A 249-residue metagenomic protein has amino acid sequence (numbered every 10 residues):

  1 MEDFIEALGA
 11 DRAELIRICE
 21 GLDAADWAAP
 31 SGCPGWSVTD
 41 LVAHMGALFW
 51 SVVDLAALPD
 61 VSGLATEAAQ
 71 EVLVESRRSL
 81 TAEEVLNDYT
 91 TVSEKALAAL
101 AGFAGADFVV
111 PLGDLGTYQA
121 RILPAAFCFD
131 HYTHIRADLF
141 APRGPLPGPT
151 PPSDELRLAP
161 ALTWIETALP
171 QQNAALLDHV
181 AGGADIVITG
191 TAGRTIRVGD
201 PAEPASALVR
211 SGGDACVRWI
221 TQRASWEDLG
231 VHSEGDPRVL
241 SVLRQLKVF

Functional and structural regions predicted by a protein language model:
M1-D3, W50-G102, A106-V110: Short, helix-capping/interhelical loops that line the mouth of catalytic, cofactor-, or ligand-binding pockets
D3, A7-A28, A47: Hydrophobic, proline/glycine-rich low-complexity stretches
I5-L8, V38, V85-Y89, P124-C128: Hydrophobic packing residues in well-ordered alpha-helices of helical domains and bundles
R12, I16, E20, F49-V53 (+4 more regions): Structural signal for well-ordered, non-membrane alpha-helices
E20-S31, E94-P124: Acidic interhelical loop/turn segments
D26-E67, D114-N173: Short, contiguous alpha-helical
L177-D214: Glycine/small-residue-rich hydrophobic helix-like segments
A202-F249: C-terminal interaction segments
